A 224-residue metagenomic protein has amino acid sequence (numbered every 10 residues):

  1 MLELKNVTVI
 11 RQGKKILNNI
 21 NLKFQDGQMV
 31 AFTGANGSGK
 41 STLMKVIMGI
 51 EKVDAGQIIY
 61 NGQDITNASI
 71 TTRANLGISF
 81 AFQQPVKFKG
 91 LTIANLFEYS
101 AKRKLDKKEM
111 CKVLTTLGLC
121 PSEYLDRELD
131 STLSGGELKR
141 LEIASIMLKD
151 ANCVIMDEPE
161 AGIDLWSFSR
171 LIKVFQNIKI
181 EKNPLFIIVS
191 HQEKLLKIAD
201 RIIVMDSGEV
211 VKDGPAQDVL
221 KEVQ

Functional and structural regions predicted by a protein language model:
L2, I16-N19: Conserved structural motif at the start of ABC-family nucleotide-binding domains
T33-A35: The feature captures the beta-strand-to-loop junction immediately N-terminal to the Walker
M48: Helix-to-loop junction immediately C-terminal to a conserved catalytic motif
G56-Q63, E109: Conserved ABC transporter NBD signature motif
D64-S79: ABC ATPase NBD coupling module
Q84, G90-D106: Q-loop/switch helix immediately C-terminal to the Walker
E158-P159, W166: Walker B catalytic motif
